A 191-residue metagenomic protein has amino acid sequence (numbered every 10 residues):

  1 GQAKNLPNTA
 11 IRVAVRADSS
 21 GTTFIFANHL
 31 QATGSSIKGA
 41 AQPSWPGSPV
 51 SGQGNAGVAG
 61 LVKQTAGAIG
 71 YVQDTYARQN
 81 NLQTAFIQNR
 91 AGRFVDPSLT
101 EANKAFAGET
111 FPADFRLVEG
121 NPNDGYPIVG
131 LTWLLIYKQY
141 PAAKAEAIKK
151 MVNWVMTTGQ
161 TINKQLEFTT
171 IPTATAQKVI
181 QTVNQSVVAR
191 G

Functional and structural regions predicted by a protein language model:
G1-G191: Flexible loop/hinge segments at secondary-structure junctions
